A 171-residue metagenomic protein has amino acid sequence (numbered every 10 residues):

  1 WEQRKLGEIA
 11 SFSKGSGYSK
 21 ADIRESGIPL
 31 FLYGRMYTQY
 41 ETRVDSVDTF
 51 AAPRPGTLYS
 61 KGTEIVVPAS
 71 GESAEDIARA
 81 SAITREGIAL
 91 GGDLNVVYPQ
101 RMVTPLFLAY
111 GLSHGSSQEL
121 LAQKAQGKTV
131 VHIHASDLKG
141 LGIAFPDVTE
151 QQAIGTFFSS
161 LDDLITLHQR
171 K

Functional and structural regions predicted by a protein language model:
W1-G15, G140, V148: Non-catalytic DNA-recognition/assembly elements of restriction-modification systems
E2, Q152-L164, H168: Extracellular/lumenal glycan-associated surfaces
G7-K20, G34-G62: Sequence-specific dsDNA recognition surfaces
G17-Y18, A52, K128-V130, K139-P146 (+1 more regions): Short, recurring structural edge motifs at helix starts
Y37-F50, I65-G91, L106-Y110, E119-Q123: Short, ligand-facing micro-motifs at secondary-structure edges
I88-L94, Q126-Q152: A short glycine-rich beta-alpha junction/loop motif
P99-T104: Ligand-binding loop in jelly-roll beta-barrel domains
